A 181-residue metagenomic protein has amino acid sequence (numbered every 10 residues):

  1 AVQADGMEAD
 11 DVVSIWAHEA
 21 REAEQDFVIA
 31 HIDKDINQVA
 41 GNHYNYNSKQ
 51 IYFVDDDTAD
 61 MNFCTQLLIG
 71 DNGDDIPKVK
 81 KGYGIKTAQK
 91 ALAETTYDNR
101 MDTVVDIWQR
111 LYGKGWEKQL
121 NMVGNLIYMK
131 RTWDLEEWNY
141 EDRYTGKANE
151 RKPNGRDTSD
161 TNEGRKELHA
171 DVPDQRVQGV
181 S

Functional and structural regions predicted by a protein language model:
A1-V180: Extended two-metal-dependent nuclease catalytic cores across DNA- and RNA-processing enzymes
